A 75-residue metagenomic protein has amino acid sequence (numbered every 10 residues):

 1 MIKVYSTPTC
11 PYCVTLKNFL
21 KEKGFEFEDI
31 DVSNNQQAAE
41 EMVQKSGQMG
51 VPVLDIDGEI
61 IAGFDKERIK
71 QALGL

Functional and structural regions predicted by a protein language model:
M1-K23: Local sequence-structure signature of Cys/Sec-based thiol-disulfide redox active-site neighborhoods
M1-K3, Q71-L75: Short hydrophobic/aromatic patches at helix-to-coil boundaries
T7, N35, K66: ATP/adenylate-binding site constellation spanning eukaryotic-like Ser/Thr protein kinases, ABC-transporter
P11, Q37, R68: Short alpha-helical
F27-A38: Thiol-based oxidoreductase modules, predominantly thioredoxin-like and allied folds used for disulfide exchange
E41-G50: Thiol/disulfide oxidoreductase modules built on the thioredoxin-like
P52-I60: A short, hydrophobic beta-strand/beta-hairpin element that forms part of a small beta-sheet core
I60-K66, K70-A72: Conserved N-terminal glycine/acidic-rich loop preference
